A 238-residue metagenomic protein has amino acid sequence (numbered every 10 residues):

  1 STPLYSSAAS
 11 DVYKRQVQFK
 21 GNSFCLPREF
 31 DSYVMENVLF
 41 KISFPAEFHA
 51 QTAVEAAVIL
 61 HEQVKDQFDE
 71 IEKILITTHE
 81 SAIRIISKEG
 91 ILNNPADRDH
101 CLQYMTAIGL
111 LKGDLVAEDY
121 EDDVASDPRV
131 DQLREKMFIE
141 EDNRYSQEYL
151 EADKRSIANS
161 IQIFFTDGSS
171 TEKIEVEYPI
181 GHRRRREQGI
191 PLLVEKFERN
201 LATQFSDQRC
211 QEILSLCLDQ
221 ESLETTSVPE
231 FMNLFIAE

Functional and structural regions predicted by a protein language model:
S1, K41, N94: Conserved short-loop catalytic and cofactor-binding motifs
S1-A9, Y13: Single conserved hydrophobic/aromatic residue that forms the stacking wall/gate of nucleotide- or nucleobase-binding
S7-S10, Q211-L214, V228-N233: Short coil/turn segments at secondary-structure boundaries
Q18-Y33, I71-I85: Acidic-glycine-rich active-site phosphate/pyrophosphate-binding loop
S32-K41, I86-G90: Flexible glycine/proline-enriched surface loops and loop-helix/loop-strand junctions
F48-Q204, Q208-E212, L216, I236: Intrinsically disordered, low-complexity Ser/Thr/Pro/Gly-rich interaction regions that scaffold/cooperate
L218-E238: Short, amphipathic C-terminal "tail helix"
